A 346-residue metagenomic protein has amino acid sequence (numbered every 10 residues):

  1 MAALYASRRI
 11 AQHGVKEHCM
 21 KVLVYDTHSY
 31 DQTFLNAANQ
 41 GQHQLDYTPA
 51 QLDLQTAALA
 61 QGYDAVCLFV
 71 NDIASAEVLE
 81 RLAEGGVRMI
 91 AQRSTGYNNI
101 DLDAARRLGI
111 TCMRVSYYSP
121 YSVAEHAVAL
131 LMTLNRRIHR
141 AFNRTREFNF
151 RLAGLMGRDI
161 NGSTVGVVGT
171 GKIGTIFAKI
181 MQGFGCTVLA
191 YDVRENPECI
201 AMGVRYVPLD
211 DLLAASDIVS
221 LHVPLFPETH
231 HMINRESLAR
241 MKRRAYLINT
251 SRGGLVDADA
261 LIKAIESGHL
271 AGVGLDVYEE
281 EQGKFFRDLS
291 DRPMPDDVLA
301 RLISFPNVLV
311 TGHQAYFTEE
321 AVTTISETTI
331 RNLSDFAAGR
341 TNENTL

Functional and structural regions predicted by a protein language model:
Y5-C19: Short, Lys/Arg-enriched N-terminal segments with co-localized hydrophobic residues within the first ~10-30 amino acids
K21-C112, N234: An N-terminal-biased, well-structured beta-alpha scaffold segment characteristic of Rossmann-like dinucleotide-binding
A60-A65, G85-V87, A214-V219, K242-A245: Short acidic/histidine-rich motifs immediately flanking catalytic phosphotransfer sites in two-component signaling
F69, R93-S94, I110-Y121, D210 (+1 more regions): Short beta->alpha connector loops at strand-helix junctions that form conserved, small/polar/Pro-enriched
V70-N71, D217, V223-L225, S251-R252 (+1 more regions): Short glycine-/small-residue-rich Rossmann-like dinucleotide-binding loops
L108-T164, I176-K179, G183: Phosphate-binding beta-alpha-beta segment of Rossmann-like dinucleotide-binding domains, i.e., the NAD(P)
A153-R243: Rossmann-like dinucleotide/phosphate-binding beta-alpha-beta segment
R244, R252-L346: Rossmann-like dinucleotide-binding domain for NAD(H)/NADP(H)
